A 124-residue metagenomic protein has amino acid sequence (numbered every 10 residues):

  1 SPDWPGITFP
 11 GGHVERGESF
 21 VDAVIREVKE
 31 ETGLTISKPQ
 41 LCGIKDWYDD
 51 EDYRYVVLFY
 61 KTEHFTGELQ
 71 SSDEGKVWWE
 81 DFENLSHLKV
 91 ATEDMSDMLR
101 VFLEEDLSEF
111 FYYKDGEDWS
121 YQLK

Functional and structural regions predicted by a protein language model:
S1, T62-E68, F82-N84: Short loop segments at secondary-structure junctions
S1-F9, T35-I36, Q40, T62: N-terminal strand-loop-strand
S1-K29, E117-K124: Conserved Nudix-box catalytic region and its N-terminal flanking loop in Nudix hydrolases and closely related
D46-E68, R100-V101, E105-D106: Active-site-adjacent beta-strand/loop module that shapes the phosphate/pyrophosphate-binding cleft
Q70-F102, Q122-L123: NUDIX/MutT-family hydrolases
V101-K124: Charged phosphate-binding loop/patch that engages nucleotide di/tri-phosphates or the phosphate backbone of nucleic
